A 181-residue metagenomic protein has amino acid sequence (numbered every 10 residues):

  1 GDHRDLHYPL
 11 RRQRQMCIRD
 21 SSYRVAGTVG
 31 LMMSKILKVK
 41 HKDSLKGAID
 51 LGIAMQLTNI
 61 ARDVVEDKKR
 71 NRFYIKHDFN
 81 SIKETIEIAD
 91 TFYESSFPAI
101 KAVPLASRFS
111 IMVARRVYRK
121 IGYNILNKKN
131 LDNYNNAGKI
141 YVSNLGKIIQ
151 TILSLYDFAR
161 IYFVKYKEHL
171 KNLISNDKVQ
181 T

Functional and structural regions predicted by a protein language model:
G1-R14, I18: Single conserved hydrophobic/aromatic residue that forms the stacking wall/gate of nucleotide- or nucleobase-binding
R19-L51: Alpha-helical phosphate/pyrophosphate-handling elements in metalloenzyme active cores
V29, D63, Y118: A residue-level signal for conserved active-site and pocket-lining positions in enzyme catalytic cores
L45-K69: Active-site alpha-helical segments that house and flank conserved acidic catalytic motifs for diphosphate chemistry
R70-K101, F109: Divalent-cation-assisted or electrostatically stabilized phosphate/pyrophosphate-binding catalytic cores
F97-F109, L131-I140: Short, solvent-exposed helix-loop connector elements
N127-L153: Core catalytic alpha/beta fold that binds nucleotide/phospho-ligands
L145-T181: Acidic, carboxylate-rich catalytic segments that either coordinate divalent cations
